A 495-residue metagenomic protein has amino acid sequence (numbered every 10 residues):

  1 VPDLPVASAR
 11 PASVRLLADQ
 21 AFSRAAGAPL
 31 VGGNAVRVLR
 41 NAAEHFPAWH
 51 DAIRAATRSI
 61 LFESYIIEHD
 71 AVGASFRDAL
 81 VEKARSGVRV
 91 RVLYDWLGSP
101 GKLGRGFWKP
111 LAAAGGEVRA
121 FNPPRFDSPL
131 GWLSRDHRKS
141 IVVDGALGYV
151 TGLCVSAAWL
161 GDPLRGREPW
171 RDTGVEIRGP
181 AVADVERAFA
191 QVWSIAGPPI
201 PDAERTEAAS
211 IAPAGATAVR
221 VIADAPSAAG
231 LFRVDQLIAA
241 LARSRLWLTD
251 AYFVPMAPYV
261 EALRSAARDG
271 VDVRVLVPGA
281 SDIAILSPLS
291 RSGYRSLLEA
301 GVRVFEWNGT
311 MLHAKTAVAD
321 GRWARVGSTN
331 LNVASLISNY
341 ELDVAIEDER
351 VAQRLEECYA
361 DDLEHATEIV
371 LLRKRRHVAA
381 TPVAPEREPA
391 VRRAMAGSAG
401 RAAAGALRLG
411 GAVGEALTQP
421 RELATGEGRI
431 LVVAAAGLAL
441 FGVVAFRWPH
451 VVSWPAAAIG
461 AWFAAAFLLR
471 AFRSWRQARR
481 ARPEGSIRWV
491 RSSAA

Functional and structural regions predicted by a protein language model:
V1-A439, S493-A495: Charged, low-complexity intrinsically disordered terminal segments
G321, A436, L440-V443, R479-E484: Contiguous, function-dense segments enriched for cysteine-driven chemistry and partner/ligand-binding capacity
V391, M395, W448-V452, F472: Structural motif marking the loop-to-transmembrane transition
L431-A434, P455-W462: Hydrophobic alpha-helical transmembrane segments of polytopic
F441-A458: Membrane-interfacial hairpin junctions
W462-R482: Membrane-helix interfacial anchor on the cytosolic side
E484-A494: Membrane-cytosol interface motif
